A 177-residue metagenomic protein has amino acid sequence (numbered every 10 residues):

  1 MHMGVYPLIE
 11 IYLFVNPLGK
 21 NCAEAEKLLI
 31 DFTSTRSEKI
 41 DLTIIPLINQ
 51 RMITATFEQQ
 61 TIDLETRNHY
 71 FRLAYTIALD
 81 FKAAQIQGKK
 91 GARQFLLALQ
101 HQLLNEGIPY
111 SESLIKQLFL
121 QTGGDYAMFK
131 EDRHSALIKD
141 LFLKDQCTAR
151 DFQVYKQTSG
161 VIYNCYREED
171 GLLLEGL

Functional and structural regions predicted by a protein language model:
V5-K20, A25-L29, L42-T43: Short active-site neighborhood of thiol/selenol oxidoreductases, capturing the structured segment around
I9-F14, L28-T33, E106, Y110-L177: C-terminal cap of thioredoxin/glutaredoxin-like
K20, R51, E169: Flexible, glycine-rich phosphate/dinucleotide-binding loops and adjacent beta-alpha linkers at cofactor/substrate
A23-G107: Structural alpha/beta surface segment adjacent to cysteine/selenocysteine redox centers across thiol/disulfide enzymes
